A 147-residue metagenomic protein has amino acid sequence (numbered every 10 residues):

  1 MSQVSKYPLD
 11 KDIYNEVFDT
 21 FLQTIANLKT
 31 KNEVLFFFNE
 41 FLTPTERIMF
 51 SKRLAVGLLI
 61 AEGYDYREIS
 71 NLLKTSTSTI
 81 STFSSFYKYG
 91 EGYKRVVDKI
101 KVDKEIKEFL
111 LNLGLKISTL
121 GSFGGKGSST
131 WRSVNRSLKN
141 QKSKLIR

Functional and structural regions predicted by a protein language model:
M1-A26: General nucleic-acid-binding
N32-K52: Short, Lys/Arg-enriched anionic-surface-contact patches
F50-Y64: Short, amphipathic alpha-helical "recognition" segments used to contact nucleic acids or chromatin
E68-K74: Short alpha-helical "recognition helix" segments of helix-turn-helix
I80-S81: Helix-turn-helix DNA-binding helix
S84: DNA major-groove recognition helix of helix-turn-helix
Y87-E91: C-terminal flanking helix
K94-R136: Intrinsically disordered, low-complexity basic tails/linkers immediately adjacent to helix-turn-helix/homeobox/MYB/SANT
